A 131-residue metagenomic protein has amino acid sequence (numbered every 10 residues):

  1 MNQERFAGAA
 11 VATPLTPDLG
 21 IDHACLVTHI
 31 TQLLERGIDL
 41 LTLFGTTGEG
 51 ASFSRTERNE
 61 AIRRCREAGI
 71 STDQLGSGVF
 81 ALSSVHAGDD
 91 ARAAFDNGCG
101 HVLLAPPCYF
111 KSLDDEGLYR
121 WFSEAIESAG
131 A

Functional and structural regions predicted by a protein language model:
N2-A131: Active-site beta->alpha loop and helix N-cap motifs at the rims of alpha/beta catalytic domains
